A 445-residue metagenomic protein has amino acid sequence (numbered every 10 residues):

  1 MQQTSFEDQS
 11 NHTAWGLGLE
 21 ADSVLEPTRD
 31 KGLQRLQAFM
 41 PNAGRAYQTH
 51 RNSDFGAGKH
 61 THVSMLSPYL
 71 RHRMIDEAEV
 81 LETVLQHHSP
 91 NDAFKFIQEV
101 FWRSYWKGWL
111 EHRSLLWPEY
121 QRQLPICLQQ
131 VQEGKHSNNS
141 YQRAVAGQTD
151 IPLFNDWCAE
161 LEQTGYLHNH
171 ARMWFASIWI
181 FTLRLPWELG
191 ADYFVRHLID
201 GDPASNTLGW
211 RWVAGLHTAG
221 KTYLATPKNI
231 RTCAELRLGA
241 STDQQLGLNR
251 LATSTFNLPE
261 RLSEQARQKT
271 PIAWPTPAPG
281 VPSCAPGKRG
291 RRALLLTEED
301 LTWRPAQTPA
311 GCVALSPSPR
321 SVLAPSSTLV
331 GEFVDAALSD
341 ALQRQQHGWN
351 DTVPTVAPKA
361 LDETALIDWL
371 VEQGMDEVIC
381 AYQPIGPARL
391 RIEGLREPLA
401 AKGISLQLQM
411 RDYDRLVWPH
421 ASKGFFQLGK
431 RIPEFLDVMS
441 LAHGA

Functional and structural regions predicted by a protein language model:
M1-Q98, W102-G108, H112-I126, A159-Q163 (+3 more regions): Trp/Phe/Arg-rich N-terminal binding region typifying the photolyase-homology
I75-A78, T83, N91-P279, I404: Active-site-proximal binding-pocket segments
